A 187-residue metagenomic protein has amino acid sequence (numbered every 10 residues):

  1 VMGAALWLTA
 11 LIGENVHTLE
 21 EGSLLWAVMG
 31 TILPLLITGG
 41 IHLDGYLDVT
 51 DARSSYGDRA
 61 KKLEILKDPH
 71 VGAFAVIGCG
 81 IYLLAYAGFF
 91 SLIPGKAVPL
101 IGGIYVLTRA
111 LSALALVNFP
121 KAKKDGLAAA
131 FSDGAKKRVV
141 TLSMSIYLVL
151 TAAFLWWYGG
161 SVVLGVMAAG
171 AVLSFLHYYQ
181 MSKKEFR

Functional and structural regions predicted by a protein language model:
V1-G39, R53-L63, D68-R187: Hydrophobic alpha-helical transmembrane segments
G39-G45: Replace "His-x-His-based motif
